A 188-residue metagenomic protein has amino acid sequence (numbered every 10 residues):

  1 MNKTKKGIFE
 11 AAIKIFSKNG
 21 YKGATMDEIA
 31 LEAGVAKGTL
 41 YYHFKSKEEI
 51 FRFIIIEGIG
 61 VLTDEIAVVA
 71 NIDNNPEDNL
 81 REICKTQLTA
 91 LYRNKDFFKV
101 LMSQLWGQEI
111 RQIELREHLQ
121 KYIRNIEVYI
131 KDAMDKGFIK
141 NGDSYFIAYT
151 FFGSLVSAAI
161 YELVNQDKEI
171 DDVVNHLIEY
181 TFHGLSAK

Functional and structural regions predicted by a protein language model:
M1-N19, A24-V35, E48-E49: Basic, helix-initiating cap at the start of DNA-binding domains
M1-T4, S144-F151, I170, V174: Short amphipathic alpha-helix in the helical subdomain of ABC transporter nucleotide-binding domains
S17, Y41-K45, F53-E57: Base-recognition residues in the alpha-helical recognition helix of bacterial helix-turn-helix
G38: Key DNA-contact positions within bacterial/archaeal DNA-binding proteins
F53, A67-R93, I147-F151, D171: Hydrophobic alpha-helical connector segments
G60-A67, R93, R111-K136, Y145-Y149 (+1 more regions): Amphipathic alpha-helical packing segments from all-alpha helical-bundle domains
T89, R124-D132, K136, S154 (+1 more regions): C-terminal peripheral helix-coil segments that are non-catalytic and often amphipathic
A90-I110, Y161-V164: Amphipathic alpha-helical segments used for helix-helix packing
